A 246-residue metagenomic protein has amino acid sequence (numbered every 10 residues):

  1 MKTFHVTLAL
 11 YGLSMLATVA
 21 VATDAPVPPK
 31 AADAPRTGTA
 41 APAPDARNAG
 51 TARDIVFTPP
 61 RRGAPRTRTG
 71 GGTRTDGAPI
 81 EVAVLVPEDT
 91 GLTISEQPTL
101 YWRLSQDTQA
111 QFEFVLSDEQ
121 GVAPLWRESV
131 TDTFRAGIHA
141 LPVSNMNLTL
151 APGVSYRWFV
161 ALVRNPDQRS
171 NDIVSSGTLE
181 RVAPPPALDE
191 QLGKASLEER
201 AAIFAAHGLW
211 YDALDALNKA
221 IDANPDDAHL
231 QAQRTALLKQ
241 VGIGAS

Functional and structural regions predicted by a protein language model:
T7-T18: Bacterial N-terminal signal peptides
P35, P44-V56, G63, E81 (+5 more regions): Extended, polar beta-sheet/loop recognition surfaces of beta-rich domains that mediate binding to diverse ligands
P87-Q106: Contiguous beta-strand segments within globular domains
S105-V122: Solvent-exposed loop/turn segments flanking beta-strands in beta-repeat/beta-sandwich domains
P124-A136: Solvent-exposed serine/threonine-rich low-complexity stretches and specific carbohydrate-binding patches
I138-P152: Signal that preferentially marks extracellular ectodomain short beta-strand elements of beta-sandwich modules
V154-N165, L217-N218: Internal, hydrophobic beta-strand segments that form the core of beta-sheet-rich folds
D215-S246: Short, charge-rich amphipathic alpha-helical segments embedded in non-transmembrane helical bundles/solenoids
